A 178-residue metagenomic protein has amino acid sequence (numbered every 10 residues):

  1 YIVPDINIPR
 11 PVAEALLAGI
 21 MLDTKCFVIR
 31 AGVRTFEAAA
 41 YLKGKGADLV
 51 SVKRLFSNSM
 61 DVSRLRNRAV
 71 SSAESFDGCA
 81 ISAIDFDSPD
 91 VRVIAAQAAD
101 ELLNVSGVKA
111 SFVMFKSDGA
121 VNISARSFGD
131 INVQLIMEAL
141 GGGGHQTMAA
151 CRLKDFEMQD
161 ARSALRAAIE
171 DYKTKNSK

Functional and structural regions predicted by a protein language model:
Y1-G19: A short, charged helix-loop
L17, M21-K178: Hydrophobic helix-and-loop "lid/oligomerization" segment in the mid-to-C-terminal part of catalytic domains
